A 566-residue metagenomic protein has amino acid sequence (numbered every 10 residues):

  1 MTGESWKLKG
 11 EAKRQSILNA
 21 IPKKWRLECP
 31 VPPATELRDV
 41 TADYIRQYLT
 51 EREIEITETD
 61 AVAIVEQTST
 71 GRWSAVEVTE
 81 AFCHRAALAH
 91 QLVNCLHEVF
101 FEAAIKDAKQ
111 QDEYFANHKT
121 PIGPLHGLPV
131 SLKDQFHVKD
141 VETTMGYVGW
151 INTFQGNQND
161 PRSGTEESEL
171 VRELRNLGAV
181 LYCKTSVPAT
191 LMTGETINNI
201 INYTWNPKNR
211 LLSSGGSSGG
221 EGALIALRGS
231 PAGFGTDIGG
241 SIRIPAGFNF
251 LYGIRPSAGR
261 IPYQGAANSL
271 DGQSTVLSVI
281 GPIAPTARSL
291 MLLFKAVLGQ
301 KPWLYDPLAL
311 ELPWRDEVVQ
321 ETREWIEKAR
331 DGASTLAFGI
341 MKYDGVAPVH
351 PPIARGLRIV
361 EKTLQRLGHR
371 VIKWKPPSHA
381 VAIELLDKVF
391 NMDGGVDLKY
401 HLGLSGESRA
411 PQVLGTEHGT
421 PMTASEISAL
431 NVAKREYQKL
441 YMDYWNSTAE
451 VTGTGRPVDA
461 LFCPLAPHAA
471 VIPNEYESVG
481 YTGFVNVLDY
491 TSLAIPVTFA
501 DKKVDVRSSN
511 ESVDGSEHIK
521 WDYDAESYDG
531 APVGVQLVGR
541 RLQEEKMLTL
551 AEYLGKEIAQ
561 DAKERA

Functional and structural regions predicted by a protein language model:
M1-E113, K362, R366-H369, Q560-A566: An N-terminal boundary/leader segment
A42-R52, H126-N152, L211, E327-M341 (+2 more regions): Short helix-loop capping/hinge segments that flank enzyme active sites or metal/cofactor-binding pockets
Y44, R255-R355, L404-S408, Q560-A566: A short helix-breaking turn/cap at a secondary-structure junction
G71, G127, K133, N176 (+5 more regions): Glycine-rich, small-residue loops and helix-cap segments that act as flexible hinges at active-site edges
F82, A104, L290, F338 (+3 more regions): Residue-level signal for inorganic ion chemistry
Y114, H118-M145, V180-V187, L364: Conserved small-residue hinge/capping positions at short loops/turns that sit at secondary-structure boundaries within
E142-P161, H350-P351, A470-Y476: Glycine/threonine-rich flexible loop motifs
S168, R172-L298, Y490-P496, G534: Short glycine/serine-rich loop segments
